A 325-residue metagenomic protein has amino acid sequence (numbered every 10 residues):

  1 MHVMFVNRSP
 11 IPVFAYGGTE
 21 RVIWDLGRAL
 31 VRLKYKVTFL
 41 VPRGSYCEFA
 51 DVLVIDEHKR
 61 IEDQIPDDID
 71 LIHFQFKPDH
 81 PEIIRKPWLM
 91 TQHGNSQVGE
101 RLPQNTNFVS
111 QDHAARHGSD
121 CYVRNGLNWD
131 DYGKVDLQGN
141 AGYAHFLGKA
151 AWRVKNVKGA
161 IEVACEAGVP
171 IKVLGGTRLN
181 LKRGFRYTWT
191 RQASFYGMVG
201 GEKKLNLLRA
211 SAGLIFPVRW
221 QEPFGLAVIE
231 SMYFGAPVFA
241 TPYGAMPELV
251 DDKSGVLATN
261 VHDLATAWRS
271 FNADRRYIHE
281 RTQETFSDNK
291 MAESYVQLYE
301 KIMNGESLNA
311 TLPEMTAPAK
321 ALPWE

Functional and structural regions predicted by a protein language model:
N7-G17, V22-I61, N180: N-terminal strand-loop element at the rim of the active site of nucleotide-sugar-dependent glycosyltransferases
F14, E20, A151-K155, R219-L226 (+1 more regions): Nucleotide-sugar-dependent
D120-L127, D131-L174: Conserved donor-binding/catalytic core segment of Leloir-type glycosyltransferases
G175, R183-V199: Nucleotide-activated donor-binding/catalytic signature segment of Leloir-type glycosyltransferases, i.e., the conserved
L205, V228-Y233, P247-E248: Short alpha-helical segment that forms part of, or immediately flanks, the ligand-binding pocket in carbohydrate-active
A236-A240: Short hydrophobic beta-strand element within catalytic cores of glycosyltransferases and related nucleotide-activated
L249-H262, W268-N272: Conserved acidic donor-binding segment of nucleotide-sugar-dependent glycosyltransferases
T266-E325: A charged, aromatic-enriched C-terminal amphipathic alpha-helix characteristic of glycosyltransferases across folds
